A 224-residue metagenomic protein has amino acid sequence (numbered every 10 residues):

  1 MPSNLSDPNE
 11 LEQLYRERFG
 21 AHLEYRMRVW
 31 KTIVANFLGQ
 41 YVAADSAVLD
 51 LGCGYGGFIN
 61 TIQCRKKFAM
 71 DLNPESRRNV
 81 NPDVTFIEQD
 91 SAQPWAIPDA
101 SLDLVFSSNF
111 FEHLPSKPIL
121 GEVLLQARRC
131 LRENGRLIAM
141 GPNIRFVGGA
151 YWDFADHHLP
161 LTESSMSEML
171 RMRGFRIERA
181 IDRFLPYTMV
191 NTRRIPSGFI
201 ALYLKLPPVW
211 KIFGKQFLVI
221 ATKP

Functional and structural regions predicted by a protein language model:
M1-A100, L104-S108, L120, L124 (+1 more regions): Conserved N-terminal segment of class I S-adenosyl-L-methionine
A43, L114-P115, L131-E133: Helix-to-beta-strand junctions that scaffold the AdoMet/dcAdoMet cofactor pocket in Class I SAM-dependent enzymes
F86, E168, R179-P224: A C-terminal cap/extension of S-adenosyl-L-methionine-dependent methyltransferases that defines the acceptor-substrate
F110, N143: Hydrophobic adenine-recognition pocket in adenosine-nucleotide-binding enzymes
P115-I119, G149: Short N-terminal helix/helix-N-cap motif within the alpha/beta-hydrolase-1
G121-E133: A short glycine-rich, Lys/Arg-flanked "PGG" loop and its adjoining helix->strand segment in the class I
N134-G141: Conserved beta-strand signature within the Rossmann-like core of class I S-adenosyl-L-methionine
A150-E168: Acceptor-substrate binding/catalytic loop of class I
